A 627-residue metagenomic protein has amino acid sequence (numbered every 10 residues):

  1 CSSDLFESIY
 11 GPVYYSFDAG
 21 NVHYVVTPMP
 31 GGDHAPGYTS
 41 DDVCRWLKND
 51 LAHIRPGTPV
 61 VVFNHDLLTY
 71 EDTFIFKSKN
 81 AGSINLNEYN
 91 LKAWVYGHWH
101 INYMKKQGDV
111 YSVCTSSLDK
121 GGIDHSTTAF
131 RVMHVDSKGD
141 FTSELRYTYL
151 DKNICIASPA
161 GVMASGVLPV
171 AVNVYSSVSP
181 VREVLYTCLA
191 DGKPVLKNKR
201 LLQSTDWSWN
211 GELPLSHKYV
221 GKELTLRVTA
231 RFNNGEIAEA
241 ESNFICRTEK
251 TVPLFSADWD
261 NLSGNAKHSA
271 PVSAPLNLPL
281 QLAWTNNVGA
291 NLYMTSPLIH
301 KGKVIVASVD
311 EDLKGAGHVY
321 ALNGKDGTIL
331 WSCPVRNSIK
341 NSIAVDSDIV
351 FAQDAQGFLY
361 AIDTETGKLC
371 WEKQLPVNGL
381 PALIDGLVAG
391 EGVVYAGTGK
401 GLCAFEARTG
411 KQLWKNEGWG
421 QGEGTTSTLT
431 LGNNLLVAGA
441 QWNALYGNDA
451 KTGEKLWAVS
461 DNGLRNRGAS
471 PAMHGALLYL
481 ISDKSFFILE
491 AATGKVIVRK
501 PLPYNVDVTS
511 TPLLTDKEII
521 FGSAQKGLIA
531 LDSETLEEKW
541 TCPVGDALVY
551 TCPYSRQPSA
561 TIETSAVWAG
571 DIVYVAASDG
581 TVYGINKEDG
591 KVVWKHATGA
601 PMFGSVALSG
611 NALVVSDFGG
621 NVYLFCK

Functional and structural regions predicted by a protein language model:
C1-P59, S78-A93, I101-E144: Extended active-site neighborhood of metal-dependent phosphoesterases/phosphodiesterases
G139-A171, Y175: Short, compositionally biased P/S/T/A/G/V-rich stretches that sit at domain boundaries
Q203-P214: Aromatic sugar-binding surface patches on proteins that engage polysaccharides or sugar-phosphate polymers
V252-L282: Blade/loop signatures of beta-propeller domains
A266, T285-H300, S308-G317, L330-A344 (+10 more regions): Extracytoplasmic beta-rich repeat domains
N323-D326, D363-G367, E406-G410, D449-G453 (+4 more regions): Short loop/turn segments that connect beta-strands within beta-propeller blades
